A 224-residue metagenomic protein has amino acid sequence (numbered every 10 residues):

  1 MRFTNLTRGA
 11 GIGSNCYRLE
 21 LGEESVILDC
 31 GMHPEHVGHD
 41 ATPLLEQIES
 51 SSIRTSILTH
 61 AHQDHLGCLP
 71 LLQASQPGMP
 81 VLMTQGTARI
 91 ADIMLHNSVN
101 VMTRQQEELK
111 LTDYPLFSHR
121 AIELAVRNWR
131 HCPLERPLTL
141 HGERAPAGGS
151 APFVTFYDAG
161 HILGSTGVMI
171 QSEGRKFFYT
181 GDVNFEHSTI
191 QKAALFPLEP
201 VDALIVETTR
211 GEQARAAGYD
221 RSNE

Functional and structural regions predicted by a protein language model:
M1-S50, H131-K192: Core dinuclear metal-dependent hydrolase active-site scaffold
R2, S52-S56, E207-A214: Short, basic, glycine/proline-bearing loop/turn elements
G9-S14, L21-M79, M83-I90, M94-A125 (+2 more regions): Pre-active-site segment of Zn-dependent metallo-hydrolases
H65, P152, T166, R221-E224: General structural feature for long, well-ordered alpha-helical segments within catalytic domains of soluble enzymes
L116-N128, L140-G148, P197-L198: Short, conserved catalytic or adaptor-binding loops enriched in Gly and charged residues
L163, E186-E224: Cap/insert and terminal regions of metallo-dependent hydrolase folds
